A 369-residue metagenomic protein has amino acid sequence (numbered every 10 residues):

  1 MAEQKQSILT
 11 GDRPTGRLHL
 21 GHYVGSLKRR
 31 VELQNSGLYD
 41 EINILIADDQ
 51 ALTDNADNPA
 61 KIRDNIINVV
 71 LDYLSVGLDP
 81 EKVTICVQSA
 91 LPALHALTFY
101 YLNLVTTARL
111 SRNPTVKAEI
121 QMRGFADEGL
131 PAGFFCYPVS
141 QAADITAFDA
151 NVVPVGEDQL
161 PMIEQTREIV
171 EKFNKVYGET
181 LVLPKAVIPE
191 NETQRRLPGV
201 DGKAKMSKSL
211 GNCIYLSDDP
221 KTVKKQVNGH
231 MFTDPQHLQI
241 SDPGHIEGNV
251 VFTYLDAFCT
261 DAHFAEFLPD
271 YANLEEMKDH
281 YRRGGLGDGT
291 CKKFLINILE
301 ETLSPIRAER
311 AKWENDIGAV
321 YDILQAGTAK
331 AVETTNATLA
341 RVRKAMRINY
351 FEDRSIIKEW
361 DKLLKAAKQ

Functional and structural regions predicted by a protein language model:
A2-A143, A262, E301-L303, A311: N-terminal Rossmann-like or analogous alpha/beta NTP/dinucleotide-binding catalytic cores that position adenine
Q6, G11, G16, E128 (+5 more regions): Short, flexible coil/turn micro-motifs enriched in small/turn-prone residues
R13, Q50-A51, F148-V153, G211 (+1 more regions): A broad detector of the eukaryotic-type serine/threonine protein kinase catalytic domain
L18-L27, I42-N43, D48, D57-I62 (+7 more regions): Structured ligand/cofactor/substrate-binding pocket environments in proteins
C86, V153, I356: Residue-level "edge-of-site" marker
A96-S111, Y137-F148, Q236-L255, K362-K368: A short, terminal or domain-edge coil/loop segment
R112-T115, A150-N151, G178, S209: A short secondary-structure junction signal
P161, R167-Q369: Conserved nucleotide- and phosphate/pyrophosphate-binding catalytic cores in adenylate/nucleotidyl-handling enzymes
